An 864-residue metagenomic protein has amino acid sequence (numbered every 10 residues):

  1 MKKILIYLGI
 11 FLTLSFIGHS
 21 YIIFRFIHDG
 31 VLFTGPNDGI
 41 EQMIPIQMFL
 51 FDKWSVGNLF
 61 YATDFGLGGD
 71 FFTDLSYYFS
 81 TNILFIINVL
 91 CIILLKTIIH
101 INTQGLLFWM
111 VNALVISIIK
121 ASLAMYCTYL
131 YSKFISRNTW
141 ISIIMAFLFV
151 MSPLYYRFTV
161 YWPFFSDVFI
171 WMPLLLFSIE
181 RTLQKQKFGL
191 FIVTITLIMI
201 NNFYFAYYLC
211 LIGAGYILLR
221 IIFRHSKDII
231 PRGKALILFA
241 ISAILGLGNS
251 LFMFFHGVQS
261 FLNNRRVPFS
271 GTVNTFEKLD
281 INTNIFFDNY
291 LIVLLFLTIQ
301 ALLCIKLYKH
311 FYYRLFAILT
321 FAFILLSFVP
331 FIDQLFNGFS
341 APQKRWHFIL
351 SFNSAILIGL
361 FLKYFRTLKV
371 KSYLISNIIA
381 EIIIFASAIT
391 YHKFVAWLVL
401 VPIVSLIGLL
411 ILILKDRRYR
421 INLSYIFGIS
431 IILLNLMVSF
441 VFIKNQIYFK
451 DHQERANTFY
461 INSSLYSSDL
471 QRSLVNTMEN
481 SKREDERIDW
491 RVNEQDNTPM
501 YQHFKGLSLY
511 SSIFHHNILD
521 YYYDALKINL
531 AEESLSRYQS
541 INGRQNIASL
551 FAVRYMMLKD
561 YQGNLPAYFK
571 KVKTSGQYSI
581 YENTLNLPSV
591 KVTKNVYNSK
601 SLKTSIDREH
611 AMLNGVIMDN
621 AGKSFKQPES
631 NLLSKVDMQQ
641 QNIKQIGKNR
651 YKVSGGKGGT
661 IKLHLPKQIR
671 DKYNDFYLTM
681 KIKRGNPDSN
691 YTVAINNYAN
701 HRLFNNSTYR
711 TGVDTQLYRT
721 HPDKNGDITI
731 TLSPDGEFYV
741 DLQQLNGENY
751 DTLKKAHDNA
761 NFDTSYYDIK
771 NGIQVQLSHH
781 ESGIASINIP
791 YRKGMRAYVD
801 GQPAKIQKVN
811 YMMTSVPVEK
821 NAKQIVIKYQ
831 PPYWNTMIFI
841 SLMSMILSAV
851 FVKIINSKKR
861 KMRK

Functional and structural regions predicted by a protein language model:
M1-F26, F427-G428, I846-K864: Start-transfer (signal-anchor) and selected internal transmembrane alpha helices of multi-pass inner/ER membrane
S15-A124, V150-T159, P163-F169, N263-R266 (+1 more regions): Membrane-interface coil-to-helix junctions
E41, P45-L50, I83, V89 (+2 more regions): Periplasmic/ER-lumenal interhelical loops and adjacent helix-loop junctions in multi-pass membrane proteins
Q47, S634-K864: Active-site-proximal, structured, solvent-exposed surfaces of multi-pass membrane proteins that position macromolecular
D74-F79, L434-T458, E479-I547, L587 (+3 more regions): Extracytoplasmic/lumenal acceptor-recognition loop(s) of multi-pass membrane glycoenzymes
L84, Y126, Q502-H610, N614-K635 (+1 more regions): A cross-kingdom signal targeting lumenal/periplasmic-facing segments of multi-pass membrane and secretory-pathway
I116-F134, W140-L183, K187-R224, A235-V258 (+3 more regions): Membrane-embedded helix bundles of polyisoprenyl
F205, I318-I324, N337-S463, A822-K823 (+1 more regions): Contiguous transmembrane helix-bundle modules in multi-pass membrane proteins
